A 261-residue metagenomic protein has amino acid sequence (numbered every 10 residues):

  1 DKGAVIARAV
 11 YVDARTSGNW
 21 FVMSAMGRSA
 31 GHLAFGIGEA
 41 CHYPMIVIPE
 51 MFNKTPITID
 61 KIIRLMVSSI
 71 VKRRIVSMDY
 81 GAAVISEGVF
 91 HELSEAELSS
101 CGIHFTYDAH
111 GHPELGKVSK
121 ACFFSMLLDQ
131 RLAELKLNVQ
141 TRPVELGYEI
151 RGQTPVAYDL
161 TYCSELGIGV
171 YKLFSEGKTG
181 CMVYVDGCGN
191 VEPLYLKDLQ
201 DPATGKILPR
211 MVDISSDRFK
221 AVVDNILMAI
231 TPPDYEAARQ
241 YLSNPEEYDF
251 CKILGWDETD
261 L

Functional and structural regions predicted by a protein language model:
D1-V139: Accessory alpha-helical/coil subdomains and C-terminal extensions that flank or cap enzyme catalytic cores
E97-L261: C-terminal non-catalytic interaction/assembly regions of soluble proteins
